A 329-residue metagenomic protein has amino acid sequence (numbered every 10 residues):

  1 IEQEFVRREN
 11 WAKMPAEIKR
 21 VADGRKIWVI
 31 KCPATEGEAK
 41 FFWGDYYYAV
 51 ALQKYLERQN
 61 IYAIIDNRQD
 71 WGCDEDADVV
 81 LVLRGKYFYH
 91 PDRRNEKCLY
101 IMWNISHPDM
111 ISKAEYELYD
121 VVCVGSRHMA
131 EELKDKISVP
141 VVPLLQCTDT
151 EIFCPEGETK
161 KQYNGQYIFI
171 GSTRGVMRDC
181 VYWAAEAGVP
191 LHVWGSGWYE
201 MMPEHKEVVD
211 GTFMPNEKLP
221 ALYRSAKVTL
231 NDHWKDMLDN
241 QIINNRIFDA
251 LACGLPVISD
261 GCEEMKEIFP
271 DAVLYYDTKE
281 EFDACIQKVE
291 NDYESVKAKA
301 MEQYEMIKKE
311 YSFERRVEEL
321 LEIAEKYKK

Functional and structural regions predicted by a protein language model:
I1-K26: Non-catalytic membrane-proximal stalk/linker segments that position and tether the catalytic domains
N10, R93-V189, S196-Y199, S312-V317 (+1 more regions): Catalytic core of nucleotide-activated saccharide and alditol-phosphate transferases
R20-V29, A77, K97, K160-Y167: A short, charged/proline- and glycine-enriched loop that marks the coil->beta-strand transition at the N-terminal
I27-G37, Y46-A51, L56, I65-N67 (+2 more regions): Catalytic binding pocket for nucleotide-activated donors in carbohydrate/polymer assembly enzymes
V29-V139, E151-I152, D239: Extended catalytic core of nucleotide-activated donor transferases of GT-like folds
N60, I64-N67, P143, V193 (+1 more regions): A structural preference for short, hydrophobic beta-strand core positions in alpha/beta folds
L81, I101, V121-C123, V142 (+4 more regions): Hydrophobic/aromatic beta-strand patches that form the interior of the parallel beta-sheet core in alpha/beta enzyme
